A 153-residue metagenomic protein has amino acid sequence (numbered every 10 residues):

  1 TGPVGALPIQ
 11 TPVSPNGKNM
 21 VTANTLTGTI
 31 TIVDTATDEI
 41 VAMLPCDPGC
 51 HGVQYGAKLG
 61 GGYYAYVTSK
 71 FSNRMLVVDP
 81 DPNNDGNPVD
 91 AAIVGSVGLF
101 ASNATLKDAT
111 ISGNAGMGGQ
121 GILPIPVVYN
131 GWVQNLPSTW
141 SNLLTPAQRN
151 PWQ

Functional and structural regions predicted by a protein language model:
T1-Q153: Predominantly soluble domains enriched in secretory-pathway, periplasmic, or organellar proteins
